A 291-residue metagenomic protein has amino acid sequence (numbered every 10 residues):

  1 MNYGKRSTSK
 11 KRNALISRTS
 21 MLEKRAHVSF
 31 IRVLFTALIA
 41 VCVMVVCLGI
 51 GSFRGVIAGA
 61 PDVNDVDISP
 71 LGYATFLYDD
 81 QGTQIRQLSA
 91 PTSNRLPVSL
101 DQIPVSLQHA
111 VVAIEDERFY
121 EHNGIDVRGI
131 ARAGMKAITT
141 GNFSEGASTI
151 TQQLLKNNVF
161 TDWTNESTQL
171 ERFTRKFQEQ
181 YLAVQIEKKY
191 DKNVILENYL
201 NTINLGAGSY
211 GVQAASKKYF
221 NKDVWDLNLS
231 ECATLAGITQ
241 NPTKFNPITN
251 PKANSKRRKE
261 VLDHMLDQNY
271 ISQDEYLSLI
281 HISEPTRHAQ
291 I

Functional and structural regions predicted by a protein language model:
M1-D80, I85, R118: N-terminal type II signal-anchor transmembrane helix that functions as the membrane-insertion/stop-transfer segment
N2-G4, Y78-S272: Peptidoglycan glycan-strand catalytic modules in the bacterial/periplasmic cell-wall system
L15, S29, F35, G51 (+4 more regions): Short alpha-helical segments used as structural interaction elements across diverse proteins
R25, T151, T286-H288: Intrinsically disordered, low-complexity regions enriched for glutamine and histidine
E275-L279: An alpha-helical, amphipathic repeat domain used for nucleic-acid recognition, typified by the mTERF helical solenoid
I280-I291: Single conserved hydrophobic/aromatic residue that forms the stacking wall/gate of nucleotide- or nucleobase-binding
